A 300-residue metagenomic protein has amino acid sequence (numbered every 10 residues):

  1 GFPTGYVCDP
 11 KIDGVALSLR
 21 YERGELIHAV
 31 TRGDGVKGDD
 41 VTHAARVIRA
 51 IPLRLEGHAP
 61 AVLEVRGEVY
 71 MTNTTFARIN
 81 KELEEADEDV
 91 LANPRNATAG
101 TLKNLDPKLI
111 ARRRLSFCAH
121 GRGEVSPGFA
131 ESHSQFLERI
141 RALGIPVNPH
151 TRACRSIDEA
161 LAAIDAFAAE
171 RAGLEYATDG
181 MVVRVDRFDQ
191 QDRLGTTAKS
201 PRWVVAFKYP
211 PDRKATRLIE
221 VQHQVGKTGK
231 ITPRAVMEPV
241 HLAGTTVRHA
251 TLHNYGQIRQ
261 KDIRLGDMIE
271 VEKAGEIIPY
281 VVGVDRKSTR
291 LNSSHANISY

Functional and structural regions predicted by a protein language model:
G1-R290: RNA/tRNA-interacting regions in translation and RNA-turnover enzymes
L291-Y300: Single conserved hydrophobic/aromatic residue that forms the stacking wall/gate of nucleotide- or nucleobase-binding
